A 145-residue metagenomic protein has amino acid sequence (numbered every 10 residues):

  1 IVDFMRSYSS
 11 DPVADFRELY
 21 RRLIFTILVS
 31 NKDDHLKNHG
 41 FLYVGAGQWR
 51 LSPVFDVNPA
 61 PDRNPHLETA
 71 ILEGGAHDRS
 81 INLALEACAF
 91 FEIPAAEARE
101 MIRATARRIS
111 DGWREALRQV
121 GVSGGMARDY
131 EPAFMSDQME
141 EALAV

Functional and structural regions predicted by a protein language model:
I1-L36, G40-V145: Anionic ligand-binding catalytic core segments
